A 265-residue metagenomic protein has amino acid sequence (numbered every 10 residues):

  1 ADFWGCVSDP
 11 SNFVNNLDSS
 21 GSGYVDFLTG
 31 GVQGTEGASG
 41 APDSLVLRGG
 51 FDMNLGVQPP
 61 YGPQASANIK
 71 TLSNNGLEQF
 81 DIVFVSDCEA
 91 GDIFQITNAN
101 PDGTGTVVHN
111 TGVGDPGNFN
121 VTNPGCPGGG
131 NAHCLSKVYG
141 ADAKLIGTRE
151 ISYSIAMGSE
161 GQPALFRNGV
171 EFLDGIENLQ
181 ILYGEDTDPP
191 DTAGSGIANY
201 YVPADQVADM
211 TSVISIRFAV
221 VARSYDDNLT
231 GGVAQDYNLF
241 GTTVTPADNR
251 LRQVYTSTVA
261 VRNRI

Functional and structural regions predicted by a protein language model:
A1-T211, A219, D227-L251: N-terminal pilin/flagellin-like segments and related low-complexity appendage regions
I216-A222: A short hydrophobic beta-strand element
R223-Y225, R264: Short coil/turn motifs at secondary-structure junctions
P246-I265: Low-complexity, S/T/G/P-rich flexible repeat/linker segments used as non-globular hinges and stalks within
